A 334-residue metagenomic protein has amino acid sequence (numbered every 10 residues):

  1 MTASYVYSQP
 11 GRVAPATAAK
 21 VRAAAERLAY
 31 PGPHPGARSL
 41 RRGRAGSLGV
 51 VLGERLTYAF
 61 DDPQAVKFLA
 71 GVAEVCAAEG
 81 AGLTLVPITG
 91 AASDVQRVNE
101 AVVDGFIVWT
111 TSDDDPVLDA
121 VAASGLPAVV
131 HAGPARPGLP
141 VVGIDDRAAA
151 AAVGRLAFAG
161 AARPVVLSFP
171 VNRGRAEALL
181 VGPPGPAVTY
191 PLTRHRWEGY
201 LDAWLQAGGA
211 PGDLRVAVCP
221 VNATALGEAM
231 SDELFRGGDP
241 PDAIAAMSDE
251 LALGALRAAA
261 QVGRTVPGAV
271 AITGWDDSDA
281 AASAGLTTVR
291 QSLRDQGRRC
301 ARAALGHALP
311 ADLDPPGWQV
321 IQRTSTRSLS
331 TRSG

Functional and structural regions predicted by a protein language model:
M1-R44, S330-G334: N-terminal helix-turn-helix DNA-binding module of bacterial transcription factors
A23, P31-R97, G105: Amphipathic helical "hinge" segments at domain boundaries
P31, G80-G82, P127, R163 (+2 more regions): Residue-level detector of anion-binding/catalytic polar loops
R55-V66, I88-A92, V142-A149, V166-L205 (+4 more regions): Hinge/beta->alpha junction and helix N-cap segments in small-molecule ligand-binding domains
I88-A92, W109-D114, P134, E250: Short beta->alpha connector loops
V103-W109, V165-L167, A217, G238-S248 (+1 more regions): Periplasmic-binding protein-like
S112-A148, F169-L179, D276-L286: Flexible loop/hinge segments that line or gate small-molecule binding clefts
E228-G334: Flexible loop/turn connectors
